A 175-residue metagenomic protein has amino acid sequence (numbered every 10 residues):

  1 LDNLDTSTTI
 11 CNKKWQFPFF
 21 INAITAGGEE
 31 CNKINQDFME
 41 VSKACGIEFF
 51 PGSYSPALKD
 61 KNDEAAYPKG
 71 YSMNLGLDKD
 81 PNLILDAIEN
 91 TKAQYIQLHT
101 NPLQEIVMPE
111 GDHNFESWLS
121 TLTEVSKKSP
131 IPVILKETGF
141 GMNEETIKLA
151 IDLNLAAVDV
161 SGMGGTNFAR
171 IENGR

Functional and structural regions predicted by a protein language model:
L1-C11, W15: An N-cap/entry alpha-helix motif that binds or orients negatively charged groups
D5, Q16, K33-D37: Generic alpha-helix structural propensity
Q16-F19, V41-I47: A short, Lys/Arg-enriched amphipathic alpha-helix followed by its capping loop at the start of a domain
P18-A23, F49-G52, S72, Q97-L103: Short beta-strands and strand-loop turn motifs
A23-E30, Y54: Aromatic- and Gly/Pro-rich donor/ligand-binding loops that form nucleotide- or phosphate-bearing donor binding pockets
G28-D37, L58-D60: A structural motif shared across PLP-dependent enzymes of the aminotransferase-like
M39-A44, Y67-Y71, L77-R175: Alpha/beta enzyme core
A44-L75: A gly/proline- and charged-residue-enriched helix-loop-helix capping module
